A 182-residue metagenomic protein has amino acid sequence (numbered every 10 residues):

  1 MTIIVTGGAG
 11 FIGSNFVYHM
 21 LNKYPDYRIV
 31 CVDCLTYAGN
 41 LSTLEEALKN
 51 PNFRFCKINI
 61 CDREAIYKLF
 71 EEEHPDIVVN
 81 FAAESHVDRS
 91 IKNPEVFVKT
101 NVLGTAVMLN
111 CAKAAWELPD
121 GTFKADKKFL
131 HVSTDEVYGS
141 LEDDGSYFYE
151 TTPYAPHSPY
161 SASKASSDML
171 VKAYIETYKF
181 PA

Functional and structural regions predicted by a protein language model:
M1-A182: N-terminal Rossmann-like NAD(P)+-binding domain of SDR-like oxidoreductases, especially those catalyzing
